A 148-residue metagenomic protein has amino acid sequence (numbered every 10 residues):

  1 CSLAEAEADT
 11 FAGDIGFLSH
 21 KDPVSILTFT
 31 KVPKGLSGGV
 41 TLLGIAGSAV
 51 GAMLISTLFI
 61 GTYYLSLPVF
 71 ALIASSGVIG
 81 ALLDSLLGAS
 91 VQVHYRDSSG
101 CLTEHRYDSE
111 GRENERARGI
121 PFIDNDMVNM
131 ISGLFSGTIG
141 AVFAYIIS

Functional and structural regions predicted by a protein language model:
C1-S148: Hydrophobic alpha-helical transmembrane segments
